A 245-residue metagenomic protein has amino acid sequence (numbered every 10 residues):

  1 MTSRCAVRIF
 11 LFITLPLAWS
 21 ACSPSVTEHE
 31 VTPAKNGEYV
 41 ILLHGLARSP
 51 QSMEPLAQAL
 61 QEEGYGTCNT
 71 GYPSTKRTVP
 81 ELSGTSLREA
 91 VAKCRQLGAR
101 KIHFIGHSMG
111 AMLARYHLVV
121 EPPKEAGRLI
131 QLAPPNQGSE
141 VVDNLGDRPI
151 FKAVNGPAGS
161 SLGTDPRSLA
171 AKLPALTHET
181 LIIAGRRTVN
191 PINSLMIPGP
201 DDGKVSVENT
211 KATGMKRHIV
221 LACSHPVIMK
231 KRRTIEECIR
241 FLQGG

Functional and structural regions predicted by a protein language model:
T2-T70, S83-S86, K93-L97, K124 (+3 more regions): Flexible, membrane-associating and regulatory peripheral segments of lipid-active enzymes
C5, F10, E28-A34, I41 (+8 more regions): Short, flexible coil/linker segments at or flanking structured domains
V40-H44, P50-Q51, P55, Q61-T70 (+1 more regions): Serine-dependent carboxylesterase/thioesterase catalytic core of lipase-like alpha/beta-hydrolase/SGNH enzymes
R48, S74-T78, P226: Glycine-/small-residue-rich active-site loops that bind phosphorylated ligands and cofactors
G71-S74, A222: Short, histidine-centered active-site or binding-site loop motifs used for metal coordination, general acid-base
V119-G245: Helical cap/lid subdomain of alpha/beta-hydrolase-fold lipid enzymes that gates access to the catalytic pocket
